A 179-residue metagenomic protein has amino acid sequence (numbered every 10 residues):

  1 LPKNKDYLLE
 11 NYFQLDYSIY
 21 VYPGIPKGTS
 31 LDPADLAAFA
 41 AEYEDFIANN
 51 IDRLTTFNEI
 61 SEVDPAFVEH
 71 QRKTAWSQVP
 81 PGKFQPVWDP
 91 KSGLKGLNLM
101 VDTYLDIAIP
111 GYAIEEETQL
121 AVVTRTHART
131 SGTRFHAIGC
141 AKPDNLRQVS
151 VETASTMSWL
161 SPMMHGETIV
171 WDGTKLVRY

Functional and structural regions predicted by a protein language model:
L1-S77: Non-catalytic, usually N-terminal nucleic-acid engagement modules in DNA/RNA processing proteins
P2-Y12, E62-W76, S92-G96, A113-H127 (+2 more regions): Active-site-adjacent beta->alpha loops and helix N-cap segments on the catalytic face of soluble alpha/beta enzymes
D16-S18, S77-Q85, T126-I138: Short beta-strand/loop segments at the ligand-binding rim of alpha/beta enzyme cores
Y22, P86, V149: Conserved, mostly hydrophobic/aromatic
P23-I25, N58-S61, W88-P90, G111 (+2 more regions): A cross-domain feature marking catalytic cores of carbohydrate-active enzymes and several ubiquitous metabolic/repair
A34-A38, L94-L99, F135, C140-A154: Catalytic cores of alpha/beta
P86-E115: Histidine/lysine/aspartate-rich catalytic loop segments that bind and position anionic ligands
A113, A141-P143, Q148-V177: Glycine-rich phosphate-binding active-site loops on the catalytic face of alpha/beta enzymes
